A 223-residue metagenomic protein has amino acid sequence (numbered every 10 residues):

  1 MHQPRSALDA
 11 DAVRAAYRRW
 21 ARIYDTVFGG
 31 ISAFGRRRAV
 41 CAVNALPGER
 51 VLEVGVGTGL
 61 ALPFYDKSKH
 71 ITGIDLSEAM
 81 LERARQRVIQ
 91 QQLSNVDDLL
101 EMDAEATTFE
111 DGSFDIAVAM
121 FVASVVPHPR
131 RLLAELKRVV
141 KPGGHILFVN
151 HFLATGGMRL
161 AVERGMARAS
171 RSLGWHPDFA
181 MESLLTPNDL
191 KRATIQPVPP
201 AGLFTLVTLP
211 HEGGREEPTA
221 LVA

Functional and structural regions predicted by a protein language model:
M1-P47, L60-A61, R83, R87-Q91 (+2 more regions): Conserved class I S-adenosyl-L-methionine
P4-A7, D11, F28-G30, L147-L206: C-terminal alpha-helical "lid/dimerization" subdomain adjacent to the S-adenosyl-L-methionine
E49, G144: Glycine-centered, small-residue-biased loops immediately flanking beta-strands in adenine/cofactor-binding cores
R50-T107: Class I SAM-dependent methyltransferase SAM/SAH-binding core
I116-H128: A short SAM/SAH-binding and catalytic strip from SAM-dependent methyltransferases
R130-P142: A short glycine-rich, Lys/Arg-flanked "PGG" loop and its adjoining helix->strand segment in the class I
L206-A223: C-terminal lobe and adjacent flexible extensions of AdoMet/dcAdoMet transferase-like proteins
